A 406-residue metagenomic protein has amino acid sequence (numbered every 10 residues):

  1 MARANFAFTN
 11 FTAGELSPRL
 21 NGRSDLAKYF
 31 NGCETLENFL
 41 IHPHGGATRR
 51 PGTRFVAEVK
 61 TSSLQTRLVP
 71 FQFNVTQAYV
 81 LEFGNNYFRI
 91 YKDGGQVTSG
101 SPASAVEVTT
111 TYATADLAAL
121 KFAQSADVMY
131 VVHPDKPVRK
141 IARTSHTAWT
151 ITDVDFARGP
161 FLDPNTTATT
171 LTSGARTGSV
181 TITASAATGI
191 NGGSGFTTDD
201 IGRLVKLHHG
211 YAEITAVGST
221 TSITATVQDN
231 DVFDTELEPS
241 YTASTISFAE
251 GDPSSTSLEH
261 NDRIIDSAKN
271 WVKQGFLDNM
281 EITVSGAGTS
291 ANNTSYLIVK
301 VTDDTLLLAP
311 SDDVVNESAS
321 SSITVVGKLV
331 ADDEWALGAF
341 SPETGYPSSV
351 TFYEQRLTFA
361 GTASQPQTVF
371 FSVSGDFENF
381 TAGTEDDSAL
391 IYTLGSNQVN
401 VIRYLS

Functional and structural regions predicted by a protein language model:
M1-P102, K140-S179, G327-S406: N-terminal beta-propeller domains
N5-N21, V97, S101-L120, F156-R176 (+2 more regions): Small/polar beta-strand repeat architecture
T66, Y79, N86, D127-V128 (+5 more regions): Residue-level detector of short, conserved catalytic/binding motifs and their immediate flanks
Y79, F83, T110-R139, L357: Elongated alpha-helical scaffolds
G84-N86, S125, V132-D135, L207-G210 (+2 more regions): Short loop/turn segments that connect beta-strands within the blades of beta-propeller domains, predominantly WD40
F88, V138, A148-W149, V180-T181 (+5 more regions): Hydrophobic residues embedded in beta-strands of well-ordered beta-sheets
K136, S219, N230, S364-Q365: Short, glycine-/Ser/Thr-/acidic-enriched flexible segments
